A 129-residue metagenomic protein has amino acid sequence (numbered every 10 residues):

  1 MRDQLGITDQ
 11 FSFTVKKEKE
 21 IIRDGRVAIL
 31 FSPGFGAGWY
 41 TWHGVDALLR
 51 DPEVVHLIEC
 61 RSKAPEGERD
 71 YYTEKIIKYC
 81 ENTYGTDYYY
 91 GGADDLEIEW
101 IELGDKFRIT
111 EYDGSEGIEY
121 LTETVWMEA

Functional and structural regions predicted by a protein language model:
R2-F11: Short linear clamp-binding motif
F11-E128: Catalytic phosphate/metal-binding cores of nucleic-acid and nucleotide-processing enzymes, i.e., regions that mediate
